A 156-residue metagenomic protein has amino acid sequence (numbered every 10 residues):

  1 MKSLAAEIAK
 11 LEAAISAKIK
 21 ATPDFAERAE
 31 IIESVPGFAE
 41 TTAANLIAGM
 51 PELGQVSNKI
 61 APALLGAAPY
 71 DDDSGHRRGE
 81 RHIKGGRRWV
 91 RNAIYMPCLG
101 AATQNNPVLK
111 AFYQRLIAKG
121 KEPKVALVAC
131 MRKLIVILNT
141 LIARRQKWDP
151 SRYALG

Functional and structural regions predicted by a protein language model:
M1-G156: A detector of single, family-specific signature residues that are central to catalytic or substrate-handling motifs
